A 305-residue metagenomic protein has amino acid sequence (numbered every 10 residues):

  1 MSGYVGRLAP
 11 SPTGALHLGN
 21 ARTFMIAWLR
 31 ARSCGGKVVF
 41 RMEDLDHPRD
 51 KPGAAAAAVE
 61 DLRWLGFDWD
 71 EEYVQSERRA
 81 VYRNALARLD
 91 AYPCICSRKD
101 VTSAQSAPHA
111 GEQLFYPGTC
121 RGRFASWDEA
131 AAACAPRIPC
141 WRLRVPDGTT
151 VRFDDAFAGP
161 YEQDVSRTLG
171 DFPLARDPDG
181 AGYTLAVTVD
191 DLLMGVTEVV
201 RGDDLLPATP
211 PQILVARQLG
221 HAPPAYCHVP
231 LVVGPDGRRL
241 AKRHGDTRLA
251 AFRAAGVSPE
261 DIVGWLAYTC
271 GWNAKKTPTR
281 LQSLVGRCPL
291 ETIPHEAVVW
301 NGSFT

Functional and structural regions predicted by a protein language model:
M1-A15, V38, L65, D128-I138 (+2 more regions): Non-catalytic terminal extensions that flank enzyme cores
M1-E112, D203-D204, A208-H221: N-terminal Rossmann-like or analogous alpha/beta NTP/dinucleotide-binding catalytic cores that position adenine
C34-G36, G66-D70, L169-F172, V215-A216 (+3 more regions): Short, surface-exposed, polar/charged, turn-prone segments marking secondary-structure boundaries
E43, V74, C96-R98, H228 (+2 more regions): Proline- and acidic/polar-enriched loop/turn elements at helix boundaries
A55, R79, R98-V101, Q113 (+4 more regions): Alpha-helix initiation and N-capping motif
E60, N84, R88, S103 (+4 more regions): Charged/polar, solvent-exposed surface patches and flexible loops
L89, G111-L114, H244, R280: Short alpha-helix boundary/capping motifs
D100-A241, R248-R253, N301-F304: Active-site cores that bind ATP or allylic diphosphates and position pyrophosphate for catalysis
